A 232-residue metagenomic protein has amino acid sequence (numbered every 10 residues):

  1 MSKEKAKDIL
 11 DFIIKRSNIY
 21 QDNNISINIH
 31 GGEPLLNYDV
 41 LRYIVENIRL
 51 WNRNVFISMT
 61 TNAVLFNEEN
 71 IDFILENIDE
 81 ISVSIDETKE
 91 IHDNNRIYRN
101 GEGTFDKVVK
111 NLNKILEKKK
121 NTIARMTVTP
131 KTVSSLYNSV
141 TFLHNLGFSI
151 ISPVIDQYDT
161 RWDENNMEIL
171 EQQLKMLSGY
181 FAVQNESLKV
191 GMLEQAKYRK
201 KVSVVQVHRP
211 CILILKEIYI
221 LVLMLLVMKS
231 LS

Functional and structural regions predicted by a protein language model:
K3-N28, N37-D156, W162: Radical SAM/AdoMet-radical enzyme domain recognition
G31-G32: Active-site neighborhood of divalent metal-dependent phosphoester/pyrophosphate hydrolases
D159-S230: A C-terminal junction/extension of Radical SAM enzymes
